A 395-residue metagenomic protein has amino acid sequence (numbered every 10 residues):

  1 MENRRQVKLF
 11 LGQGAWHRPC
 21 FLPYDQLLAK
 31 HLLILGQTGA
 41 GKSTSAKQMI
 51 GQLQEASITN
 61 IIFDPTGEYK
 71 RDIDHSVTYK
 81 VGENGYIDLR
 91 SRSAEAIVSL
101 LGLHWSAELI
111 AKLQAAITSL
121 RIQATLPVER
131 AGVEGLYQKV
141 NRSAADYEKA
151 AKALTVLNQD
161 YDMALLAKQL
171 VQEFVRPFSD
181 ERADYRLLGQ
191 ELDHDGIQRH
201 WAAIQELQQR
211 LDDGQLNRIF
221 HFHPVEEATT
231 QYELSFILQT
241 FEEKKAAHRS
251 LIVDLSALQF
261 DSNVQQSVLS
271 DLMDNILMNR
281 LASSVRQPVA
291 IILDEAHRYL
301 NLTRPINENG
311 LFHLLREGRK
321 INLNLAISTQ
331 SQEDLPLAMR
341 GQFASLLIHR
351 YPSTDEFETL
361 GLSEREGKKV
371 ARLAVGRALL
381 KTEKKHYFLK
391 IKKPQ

Functional and structural regions predicted by a protein language model:
E2, C20-Y24, L32, E108 (+4 more regions): P-loop NTPase motor core of the ASCE superfamily
E2-I87, R286, E308, L337 (+1 more regions): Glycine-rich phosphate-binding loop of nucleotide-binding enzymes
F21, L32-A40, A257-K368: Conserved P-loop NTPase motor cores
A29-K30, S57-I58, S76, I321-L323 (+2 more regions): Short glycine-/polar-rich loops that comprise or flank the Walker A/P-loop and associated switch/sensor motifs
A46, R90, H200, L311 (+3 more regions): Active-site-proximal structural scaffolding
I50-Q52, T66-T78, L89-H313, A378-K384: P-loop NTPase motor domains
T59-I61, S250, A290, S345: Beta-sheet entry/capping signal
G82-I87, S91, L346-T354: Conserved AAA+ ATPase "SRH/arginine-finger" region at the nucleotide-binding site
